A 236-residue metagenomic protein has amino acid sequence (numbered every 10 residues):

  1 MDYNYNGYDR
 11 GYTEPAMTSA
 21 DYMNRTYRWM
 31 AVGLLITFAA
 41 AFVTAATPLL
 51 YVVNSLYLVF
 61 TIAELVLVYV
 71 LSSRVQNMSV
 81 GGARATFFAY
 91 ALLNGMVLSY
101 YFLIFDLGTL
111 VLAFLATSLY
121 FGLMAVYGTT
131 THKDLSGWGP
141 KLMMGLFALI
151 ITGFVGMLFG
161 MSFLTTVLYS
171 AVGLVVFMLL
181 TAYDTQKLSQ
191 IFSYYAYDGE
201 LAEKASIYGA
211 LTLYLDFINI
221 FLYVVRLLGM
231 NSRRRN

Functional and structural regions predicted by a protein language model:
M1-N236: A hydrophobic alpha-helical transmembrane-helix feature that marks the membrane cores and membrane-interface segments
